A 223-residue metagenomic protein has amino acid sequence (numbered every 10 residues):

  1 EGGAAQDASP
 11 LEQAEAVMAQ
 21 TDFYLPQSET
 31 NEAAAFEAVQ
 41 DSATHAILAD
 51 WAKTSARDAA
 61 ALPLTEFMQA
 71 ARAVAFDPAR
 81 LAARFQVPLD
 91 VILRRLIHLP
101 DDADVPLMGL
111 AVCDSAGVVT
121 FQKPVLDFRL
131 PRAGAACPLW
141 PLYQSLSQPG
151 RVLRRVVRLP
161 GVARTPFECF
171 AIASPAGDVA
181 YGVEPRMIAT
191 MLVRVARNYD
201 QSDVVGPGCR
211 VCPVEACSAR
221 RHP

Functional and structural regions predicted by a protein language model:
E1-P223: Conserved binding/catalytic microenvironments
